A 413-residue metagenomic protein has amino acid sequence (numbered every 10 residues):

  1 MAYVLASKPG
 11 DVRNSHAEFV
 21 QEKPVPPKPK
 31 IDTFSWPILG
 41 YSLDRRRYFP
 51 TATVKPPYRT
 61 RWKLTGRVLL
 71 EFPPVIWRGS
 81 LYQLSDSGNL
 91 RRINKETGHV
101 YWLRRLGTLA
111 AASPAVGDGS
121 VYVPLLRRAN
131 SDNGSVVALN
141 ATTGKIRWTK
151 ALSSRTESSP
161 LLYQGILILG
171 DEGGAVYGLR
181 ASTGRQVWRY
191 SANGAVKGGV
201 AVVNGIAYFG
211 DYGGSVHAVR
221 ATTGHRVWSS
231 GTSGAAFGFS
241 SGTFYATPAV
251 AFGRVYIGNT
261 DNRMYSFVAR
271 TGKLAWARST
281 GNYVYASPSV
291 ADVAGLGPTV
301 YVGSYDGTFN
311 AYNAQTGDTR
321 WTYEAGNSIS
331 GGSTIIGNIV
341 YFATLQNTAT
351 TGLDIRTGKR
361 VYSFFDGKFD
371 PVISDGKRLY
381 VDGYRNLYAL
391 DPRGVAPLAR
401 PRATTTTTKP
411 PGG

Functional and structural regions predicted by a protein language model:
M1-Y3: Hydrophobic membrane-insertion alpha-helices, especially the h-region of bacterial N-terminal signal peptides
A6-P26: Ser/Thr/Pro/Gly-rich low-complexity linker/stalk segments immediately outside membranes or between
D11, W62-W77, W102-D118, P124-G134 (+12 more regions): Extracytoplasmic beta-rich repeat domains
E22-T60: Blade/loop signatures of beta-propeller domains
P37, S80-Q83, V121-V123, L167-L169 (+9 more regions): Conserved beta-propeller blade signature
L43-D44, N89, R127-S131, A175 (+5 more regions): Short glycine/acidic-enriched loop and turn motifs that connect beta-strands
N94-G98, N140-T143, R180-T183, R220-T223 (+4 more regions): Short loop/turn segments that connect beta-strands within beta-propeller blades
D391-L398: Short loop/turn segments immediately following beta-strands, especially the blade-tip and inter-blade linker loops
